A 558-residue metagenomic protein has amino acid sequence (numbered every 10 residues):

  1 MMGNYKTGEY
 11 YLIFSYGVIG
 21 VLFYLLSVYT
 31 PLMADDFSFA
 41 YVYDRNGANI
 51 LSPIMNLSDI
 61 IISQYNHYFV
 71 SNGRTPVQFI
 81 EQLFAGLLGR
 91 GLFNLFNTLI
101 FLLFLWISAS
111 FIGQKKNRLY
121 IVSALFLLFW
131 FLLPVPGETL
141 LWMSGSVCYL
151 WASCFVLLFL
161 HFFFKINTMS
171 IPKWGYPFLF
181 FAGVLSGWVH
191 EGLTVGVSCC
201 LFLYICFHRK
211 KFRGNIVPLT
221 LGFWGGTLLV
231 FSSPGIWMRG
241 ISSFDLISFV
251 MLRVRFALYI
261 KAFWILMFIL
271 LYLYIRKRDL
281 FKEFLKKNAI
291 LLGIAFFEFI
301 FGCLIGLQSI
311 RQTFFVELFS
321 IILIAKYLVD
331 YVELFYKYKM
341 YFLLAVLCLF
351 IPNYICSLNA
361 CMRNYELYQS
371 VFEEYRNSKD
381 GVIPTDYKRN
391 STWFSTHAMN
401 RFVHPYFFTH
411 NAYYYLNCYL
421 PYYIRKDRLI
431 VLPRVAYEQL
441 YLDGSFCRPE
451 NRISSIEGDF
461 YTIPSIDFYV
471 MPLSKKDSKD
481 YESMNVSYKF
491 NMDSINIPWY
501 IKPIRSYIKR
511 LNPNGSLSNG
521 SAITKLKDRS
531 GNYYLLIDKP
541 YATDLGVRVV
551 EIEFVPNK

Functional and structural regions predicted by a protein language model:
M1-K6: Short, Lys/Arg-rich, polar N-terminal cytosolic tail immediately upstream of the first transmembrane signal-anchor
G8-P76, A85-F104, I112-R118, L343-K558: Intrinsically disordered, polar/acidic, low-complexity terminal segments
E9-F23, I121-L127, F180-F181, P218-G225 (+1 more regions): Alpha-helical transmembrane segments
S27-L92, M143, G175, V184-F296 (+1 more regions): Transmembrane catalytic cores of multi-pass membrane glycosyltransferases and polysaccharide-assembly enzymes
R74, L119-F164, H190, A257-L266 (+1 more regions): Membrane-interface micro-motifs in multi-pass membrane enzymes
W106-S110, L158-K165, C200-H208, L266-I275 (+1 more regions): Transmembrane alpha-helices and membrane-interface helical segments of multi-pass integral membrane enzymes
V156-G175, K211: Membrane-interface transmembrane helices that cradle and orient dolichyl/undecaprenyl
G175, K287, L291-L292, D330-Y354: Signature aromatic-anchored transmembrane alpha helix within multi-pass, membrane-resident enzymes that catalyze glycan
